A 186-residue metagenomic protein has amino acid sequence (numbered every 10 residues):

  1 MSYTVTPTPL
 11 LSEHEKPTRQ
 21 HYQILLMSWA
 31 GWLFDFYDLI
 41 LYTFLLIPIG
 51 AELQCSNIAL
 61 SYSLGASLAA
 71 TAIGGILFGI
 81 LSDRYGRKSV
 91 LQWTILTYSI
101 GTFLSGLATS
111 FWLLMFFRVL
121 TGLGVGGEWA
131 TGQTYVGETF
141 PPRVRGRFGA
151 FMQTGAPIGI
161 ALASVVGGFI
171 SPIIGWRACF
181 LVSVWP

Functional and structural regions predicted by a protein language model:
M1-P186: Transmembrane-helix signature of 12-pass secondary carriers
